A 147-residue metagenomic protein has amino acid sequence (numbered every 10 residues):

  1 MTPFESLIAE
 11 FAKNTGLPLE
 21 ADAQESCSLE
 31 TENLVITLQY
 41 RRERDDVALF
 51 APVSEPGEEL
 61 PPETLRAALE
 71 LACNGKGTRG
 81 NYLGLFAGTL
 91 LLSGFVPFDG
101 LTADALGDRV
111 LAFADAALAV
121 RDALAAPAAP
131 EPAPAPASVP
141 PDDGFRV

Functional and structural regions predicted by a protein language model:
M1-T37, K76-T78: Charge-rich, low-complexity N-terminal segments
C27, D45-V47, L90: Hydrophobic residues embedded in beta-strands of well-ordered beta-sheets
I36-Q39, S93-G94: A short beta-strand motif that forms the metal-chelation/ATP-contact edge of phosphoryl-transfer active sites
L38-E55: A short acidic-to-branched-hydrophobic micro-motif
P52-F95: Short, internal acidic amphipathic alpha-helical interface segments that mediate docking to partner proteins
A68, A72-G75, F98, T102-A128: Ampiphathic alpha-helical segments that act as solvent-exposed interaction surfaces
L124-V147: Short, highly charged C-terminal tails/helix-capping segments
